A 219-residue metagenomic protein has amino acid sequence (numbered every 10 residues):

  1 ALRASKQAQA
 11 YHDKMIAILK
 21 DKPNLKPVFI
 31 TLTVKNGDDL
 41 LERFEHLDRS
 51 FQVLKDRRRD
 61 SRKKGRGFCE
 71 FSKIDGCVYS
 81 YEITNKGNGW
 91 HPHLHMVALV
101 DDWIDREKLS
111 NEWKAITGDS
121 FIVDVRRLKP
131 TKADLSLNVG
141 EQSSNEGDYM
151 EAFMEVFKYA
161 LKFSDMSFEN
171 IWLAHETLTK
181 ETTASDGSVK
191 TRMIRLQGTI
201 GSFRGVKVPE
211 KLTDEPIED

Functional and structural regions predicted by a protein language model:
A1-W90, V100-D219: Right-hand nucleic-acid polymerase module
M96: Cys/His-coordinated zinc-finger cores
